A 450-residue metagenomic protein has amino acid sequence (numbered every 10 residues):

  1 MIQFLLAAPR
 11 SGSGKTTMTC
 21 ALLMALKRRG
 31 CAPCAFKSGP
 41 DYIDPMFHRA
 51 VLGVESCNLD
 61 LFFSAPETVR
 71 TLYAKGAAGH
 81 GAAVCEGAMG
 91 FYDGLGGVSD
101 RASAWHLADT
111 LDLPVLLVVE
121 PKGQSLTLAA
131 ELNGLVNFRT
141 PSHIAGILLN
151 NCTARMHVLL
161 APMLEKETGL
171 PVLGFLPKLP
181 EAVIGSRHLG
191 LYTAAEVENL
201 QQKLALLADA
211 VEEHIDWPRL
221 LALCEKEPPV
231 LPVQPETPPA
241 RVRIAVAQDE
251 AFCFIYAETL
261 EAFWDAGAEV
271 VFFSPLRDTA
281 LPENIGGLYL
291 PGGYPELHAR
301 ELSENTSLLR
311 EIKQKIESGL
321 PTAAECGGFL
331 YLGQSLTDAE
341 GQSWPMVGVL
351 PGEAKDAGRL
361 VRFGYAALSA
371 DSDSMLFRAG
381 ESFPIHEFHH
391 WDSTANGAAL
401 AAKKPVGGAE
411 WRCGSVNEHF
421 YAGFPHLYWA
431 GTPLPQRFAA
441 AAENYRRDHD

Functional and structural regions predicted by a protein language model:
M1-I2, T237-R243: A short, charged/proline- and glycine-enriched loop that marks the coil->beta-strand transition at the N-terminal
I2-L111, V119-G146, A154-V158: ATP-dependent carboxylate-amine ligase catalytic core
K37-S38, V172-P180, E269-R277: Beta-strand->loop->alpha-helix junctions that form or flank phosphate-binding loops in nucleotide-handling enzymes
A108, P238, F252-W264, E269-V271 (+2 more regions): C-terminal and late-domain segments of enzyme folds
S125-E236: Internal gly/pro-rich beta-alpha loop/helix module that stabilizes soluble enzyme cofactors or their anionic handles
A195-A240, Q248-F252, H419-D450: Acyltransferase
A240-T306, R310-E317: Phosphate-binding active sites in nucleotide-utilizing proteins
P295-S374: Cysteine-nucleophile active-site neighborhood
